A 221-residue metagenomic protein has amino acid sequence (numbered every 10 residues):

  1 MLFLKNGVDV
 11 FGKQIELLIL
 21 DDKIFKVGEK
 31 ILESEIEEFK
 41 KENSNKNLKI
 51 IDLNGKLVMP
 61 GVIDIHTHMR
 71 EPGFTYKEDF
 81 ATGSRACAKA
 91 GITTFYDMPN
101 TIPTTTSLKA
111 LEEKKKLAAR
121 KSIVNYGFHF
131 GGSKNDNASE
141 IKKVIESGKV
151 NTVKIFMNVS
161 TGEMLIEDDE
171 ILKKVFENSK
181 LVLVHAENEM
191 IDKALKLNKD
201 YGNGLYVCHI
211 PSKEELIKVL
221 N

Functional and structural regions predicted by a protein language model:
M1-E42: N-terminal metal-binding scaffold of metallo-dependent hydrolase/deaminase domains
G7, D22, G55, H66 (+6 more regions): Divalent metal-coordination and catalytic microenvironments
E33-V58: Active-site metal-binding motif and surrounding structural segment of the metallo-beta-lactamase
E42, K56-K121: Metal-associated gating/positioning segment near the N- to mid-region
G61-T67, F95-D97, Y126-F130, N151-I155 (+2 more regions): Hydrophobic faces of well-ordered beta-strands that scaffold small-molecule active sites in alpha/beta enzyme cores
H68-K77, T93-L108, F130-S139, V159-L165 (+2 more regions): Divalent metal-binding segments
K116-G132: A glycine-rich helix N-cap at a beta->alpha junction
S139-N221: Histidine/acidic residue-rich metal-binding segments in metalloenzymes
